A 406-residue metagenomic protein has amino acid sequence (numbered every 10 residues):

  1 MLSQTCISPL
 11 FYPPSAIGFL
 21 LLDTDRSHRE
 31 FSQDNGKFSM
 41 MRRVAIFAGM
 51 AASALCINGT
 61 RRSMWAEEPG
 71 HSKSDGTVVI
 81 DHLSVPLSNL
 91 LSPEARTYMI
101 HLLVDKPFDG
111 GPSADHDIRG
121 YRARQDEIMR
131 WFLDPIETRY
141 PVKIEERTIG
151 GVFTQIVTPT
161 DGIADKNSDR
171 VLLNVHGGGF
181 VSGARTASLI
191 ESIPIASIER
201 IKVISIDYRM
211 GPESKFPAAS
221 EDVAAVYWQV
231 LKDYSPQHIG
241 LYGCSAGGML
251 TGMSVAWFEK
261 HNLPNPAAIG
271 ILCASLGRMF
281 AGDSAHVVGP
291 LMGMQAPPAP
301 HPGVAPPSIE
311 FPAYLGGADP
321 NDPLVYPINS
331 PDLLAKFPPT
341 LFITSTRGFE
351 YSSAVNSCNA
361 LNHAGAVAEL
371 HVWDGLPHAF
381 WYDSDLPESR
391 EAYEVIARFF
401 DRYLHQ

Functional and structural regions predicted by a protein language model:
M1-L2: N-terminal chloroplast transit peptides
F31-S39: Short, Lys/Arg-enriched N-terminal segments with co-localized hydrophobic residues within the first ~10-30 amino acids
M40-G49: N-terminal export leaders
A48-C56: Hydrophobic alpha-helical topogenic segments used for membrane insertion/localization
L55-E67: Bacterial Sec-dependent signal peptides at the C-terminal "C-region" and cleavage site
W65-G162: A glycine/proline-hinged amphipathic helix-loop "lid/cap" segment that gates access to hydrophobic ligand pockets
G70, P107, Y140-Q406: Alpha/beta-hydrolase superfamily serine-hydrolase fold, recognizing
